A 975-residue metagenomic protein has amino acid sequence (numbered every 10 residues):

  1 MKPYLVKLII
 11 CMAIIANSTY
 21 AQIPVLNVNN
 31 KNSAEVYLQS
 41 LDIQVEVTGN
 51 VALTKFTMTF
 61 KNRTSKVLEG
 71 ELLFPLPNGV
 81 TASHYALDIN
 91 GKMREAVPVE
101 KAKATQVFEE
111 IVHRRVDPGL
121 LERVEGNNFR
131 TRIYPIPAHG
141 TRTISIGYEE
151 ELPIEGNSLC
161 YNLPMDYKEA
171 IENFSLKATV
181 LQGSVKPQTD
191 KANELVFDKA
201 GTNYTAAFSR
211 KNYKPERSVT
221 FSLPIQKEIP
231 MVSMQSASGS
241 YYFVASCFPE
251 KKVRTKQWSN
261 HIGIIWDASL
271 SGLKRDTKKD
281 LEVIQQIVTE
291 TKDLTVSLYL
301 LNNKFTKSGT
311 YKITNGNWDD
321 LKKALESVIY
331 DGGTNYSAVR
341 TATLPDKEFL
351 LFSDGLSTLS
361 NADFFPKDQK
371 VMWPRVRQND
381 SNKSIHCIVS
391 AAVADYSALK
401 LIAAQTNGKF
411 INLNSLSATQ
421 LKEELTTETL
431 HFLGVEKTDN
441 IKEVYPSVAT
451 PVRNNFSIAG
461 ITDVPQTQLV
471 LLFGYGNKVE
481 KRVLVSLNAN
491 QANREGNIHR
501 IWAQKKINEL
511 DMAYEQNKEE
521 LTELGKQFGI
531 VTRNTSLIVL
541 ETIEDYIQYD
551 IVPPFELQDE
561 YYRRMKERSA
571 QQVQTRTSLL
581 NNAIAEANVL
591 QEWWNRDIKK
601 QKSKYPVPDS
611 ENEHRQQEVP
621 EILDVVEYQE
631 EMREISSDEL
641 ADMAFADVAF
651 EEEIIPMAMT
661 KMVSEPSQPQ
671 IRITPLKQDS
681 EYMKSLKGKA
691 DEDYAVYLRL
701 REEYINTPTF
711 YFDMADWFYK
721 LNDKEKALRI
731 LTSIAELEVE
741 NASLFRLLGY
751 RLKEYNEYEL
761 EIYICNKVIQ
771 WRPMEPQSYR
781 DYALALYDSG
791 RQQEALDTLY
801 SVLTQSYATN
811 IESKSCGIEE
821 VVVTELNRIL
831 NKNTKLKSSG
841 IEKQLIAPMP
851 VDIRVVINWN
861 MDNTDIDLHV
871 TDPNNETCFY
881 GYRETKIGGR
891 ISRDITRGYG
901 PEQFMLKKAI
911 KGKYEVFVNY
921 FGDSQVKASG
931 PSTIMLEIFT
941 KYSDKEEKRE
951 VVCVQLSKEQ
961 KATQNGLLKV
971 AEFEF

Functional and structural regions predicted by a protein language model:
Y20-G49: N-terminal, polar/Ser/Thr-rich
H84-N90, E95-V124, N128, R132-P137 (+4 more regions): An acidic, Ser/Thr-enriched
Q257-K312, V339-S353, C387-S390, A394: Von Willebrand factor
V296-A324, A342, L359-F365, Y396-I402: Short beta-strand-loop
S353-Q405, I411, K422-E424: VWA/integrin I-like adhesion module and closely mimicked acidic/polar interface patches used
I673-L676, Y704-Y711, K724, E738-F745 (+3 more regions): Generic helix N-cap/helix-start motif at coil->alpha-helix transitions
I829-F975: Intrinsic-disorder/low-complexity signal
